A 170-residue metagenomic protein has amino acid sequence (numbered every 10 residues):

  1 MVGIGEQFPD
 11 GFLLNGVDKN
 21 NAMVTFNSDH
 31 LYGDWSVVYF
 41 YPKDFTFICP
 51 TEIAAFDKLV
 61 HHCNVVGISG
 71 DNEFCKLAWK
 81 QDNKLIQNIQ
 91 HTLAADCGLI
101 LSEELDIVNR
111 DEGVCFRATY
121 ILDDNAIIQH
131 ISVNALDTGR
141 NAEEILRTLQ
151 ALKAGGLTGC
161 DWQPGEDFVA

Functional and structural regions predicted by a protein language model:
M1-A170: Chalcogenol-based redox active-site neighborhoods
